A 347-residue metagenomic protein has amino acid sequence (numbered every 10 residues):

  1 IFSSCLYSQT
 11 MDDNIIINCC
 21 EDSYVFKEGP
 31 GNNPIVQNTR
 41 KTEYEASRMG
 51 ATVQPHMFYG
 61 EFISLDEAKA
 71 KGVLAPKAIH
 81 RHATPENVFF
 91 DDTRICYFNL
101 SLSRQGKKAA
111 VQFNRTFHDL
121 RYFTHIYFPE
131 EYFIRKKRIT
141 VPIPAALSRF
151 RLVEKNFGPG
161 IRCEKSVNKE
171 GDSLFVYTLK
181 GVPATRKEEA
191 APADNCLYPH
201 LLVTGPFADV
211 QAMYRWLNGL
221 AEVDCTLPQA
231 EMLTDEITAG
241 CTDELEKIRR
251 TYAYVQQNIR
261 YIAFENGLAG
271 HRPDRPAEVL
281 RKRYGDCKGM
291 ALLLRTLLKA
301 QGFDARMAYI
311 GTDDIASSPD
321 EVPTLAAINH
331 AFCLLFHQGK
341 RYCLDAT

Functional and structural regions predicted by a protein language model:
I1-S8: Hydrophobic h-region of N-terminal signal peptides that target proteins for export in Gram-negative bacteria
S8-D209, L227-E231, L292-T347: Beta-strand-rich, non-transmembrane domain signature
F98, F113, Y177, Y252-Y254 (+2 more regions): Aromatic side chains
E130, R138, I161, R186 (+3 more regions): Solvent-exposed, flexible loop/coil residues
V210-K282, Q301, N329: Secondary-structure boundary elements
